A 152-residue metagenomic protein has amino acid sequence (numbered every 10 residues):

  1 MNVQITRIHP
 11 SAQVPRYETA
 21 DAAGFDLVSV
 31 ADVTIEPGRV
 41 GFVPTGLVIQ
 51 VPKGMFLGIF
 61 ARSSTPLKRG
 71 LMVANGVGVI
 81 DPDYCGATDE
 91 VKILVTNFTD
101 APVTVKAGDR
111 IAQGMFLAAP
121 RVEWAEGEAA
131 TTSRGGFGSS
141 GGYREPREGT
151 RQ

Functional and structural regions predicted by a protein language model:
M1-Q152: DUTPase catalytic domain/fold
